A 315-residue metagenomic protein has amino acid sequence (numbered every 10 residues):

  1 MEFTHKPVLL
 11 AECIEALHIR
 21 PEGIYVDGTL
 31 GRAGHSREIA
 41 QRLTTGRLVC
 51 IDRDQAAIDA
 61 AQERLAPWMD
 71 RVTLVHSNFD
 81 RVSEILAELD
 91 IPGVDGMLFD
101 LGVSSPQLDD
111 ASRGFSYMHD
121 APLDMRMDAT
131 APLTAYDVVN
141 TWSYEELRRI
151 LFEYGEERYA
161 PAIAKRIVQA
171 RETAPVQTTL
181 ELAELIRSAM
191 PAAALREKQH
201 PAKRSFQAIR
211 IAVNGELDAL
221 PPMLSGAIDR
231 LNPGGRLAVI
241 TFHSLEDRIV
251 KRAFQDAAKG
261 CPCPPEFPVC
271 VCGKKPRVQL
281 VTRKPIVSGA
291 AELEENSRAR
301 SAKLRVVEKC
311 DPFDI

Functional and structural regions predicted by a protein language model:
M1-I315: S-adenosyl-L-methionine-dependent methyltransferase catalytic core, i.e., the SAM/SAH-binding region
